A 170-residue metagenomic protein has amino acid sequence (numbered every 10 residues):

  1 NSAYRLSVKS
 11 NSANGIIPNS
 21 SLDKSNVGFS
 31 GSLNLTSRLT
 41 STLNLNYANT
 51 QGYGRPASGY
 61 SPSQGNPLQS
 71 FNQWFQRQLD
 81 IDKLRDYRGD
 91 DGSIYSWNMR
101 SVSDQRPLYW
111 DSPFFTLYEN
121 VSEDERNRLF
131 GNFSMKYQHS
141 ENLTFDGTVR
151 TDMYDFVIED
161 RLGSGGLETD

Functional and structural regions predicted by a protein language model:
N1, F29-L33, G131-Y137: Residues on the lipid-exposed face of transmembrane beta-strands in outer-membrane beta-barrel proteins
N1, L22-N26, R126-G131, D146-T148: Transmembrane beta-barrel architecture of outer-membrane proteins
N1-A3, T36-R38, Q138-N142: Strand-connecting loop/turn motifs
N1-V8, S101-S103: Transmembrane beta-strand segments of Gram-negative outer membrane beta-barrel proteins
V8-N14: Transmembrane beta-strand segments that form the barrel wall of outer-membrane beta-barrel proteins
S10, L33, L45, M135-Y137 (+1 more regions): Residue-level signature of outer-membrane beta-barrel architecture
A13, N26-G28: Short helix/strand-bridging catalytic loops that position acidic/His residues to coordinate divalent metals and engage
I16-I17, S30-R128, D146-D170: Surface-exposed loop/interface segments of Gram-negative outer-membrane beta-barrel transport/assembly proteins
